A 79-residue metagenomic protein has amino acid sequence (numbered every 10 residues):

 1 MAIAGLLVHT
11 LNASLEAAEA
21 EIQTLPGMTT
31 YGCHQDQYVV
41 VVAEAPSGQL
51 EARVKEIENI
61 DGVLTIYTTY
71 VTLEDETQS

Functional and structural regions predicted by a protein language model:
M1-S79: Long, contiguous binding/interaction regions
